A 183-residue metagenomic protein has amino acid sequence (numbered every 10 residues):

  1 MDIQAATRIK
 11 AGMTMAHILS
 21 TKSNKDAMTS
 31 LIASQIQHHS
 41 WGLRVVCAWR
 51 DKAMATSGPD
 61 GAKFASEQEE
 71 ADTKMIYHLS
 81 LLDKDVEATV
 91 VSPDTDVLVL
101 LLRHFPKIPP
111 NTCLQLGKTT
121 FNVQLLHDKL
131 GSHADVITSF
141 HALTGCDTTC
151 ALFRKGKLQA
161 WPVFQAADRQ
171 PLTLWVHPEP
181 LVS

Functional and structural regions predicted by a protein language model:
M1-S183: Noncatalytic, typically N-terminal accessory segments of nucleic acid-processing enzymes and closely related
